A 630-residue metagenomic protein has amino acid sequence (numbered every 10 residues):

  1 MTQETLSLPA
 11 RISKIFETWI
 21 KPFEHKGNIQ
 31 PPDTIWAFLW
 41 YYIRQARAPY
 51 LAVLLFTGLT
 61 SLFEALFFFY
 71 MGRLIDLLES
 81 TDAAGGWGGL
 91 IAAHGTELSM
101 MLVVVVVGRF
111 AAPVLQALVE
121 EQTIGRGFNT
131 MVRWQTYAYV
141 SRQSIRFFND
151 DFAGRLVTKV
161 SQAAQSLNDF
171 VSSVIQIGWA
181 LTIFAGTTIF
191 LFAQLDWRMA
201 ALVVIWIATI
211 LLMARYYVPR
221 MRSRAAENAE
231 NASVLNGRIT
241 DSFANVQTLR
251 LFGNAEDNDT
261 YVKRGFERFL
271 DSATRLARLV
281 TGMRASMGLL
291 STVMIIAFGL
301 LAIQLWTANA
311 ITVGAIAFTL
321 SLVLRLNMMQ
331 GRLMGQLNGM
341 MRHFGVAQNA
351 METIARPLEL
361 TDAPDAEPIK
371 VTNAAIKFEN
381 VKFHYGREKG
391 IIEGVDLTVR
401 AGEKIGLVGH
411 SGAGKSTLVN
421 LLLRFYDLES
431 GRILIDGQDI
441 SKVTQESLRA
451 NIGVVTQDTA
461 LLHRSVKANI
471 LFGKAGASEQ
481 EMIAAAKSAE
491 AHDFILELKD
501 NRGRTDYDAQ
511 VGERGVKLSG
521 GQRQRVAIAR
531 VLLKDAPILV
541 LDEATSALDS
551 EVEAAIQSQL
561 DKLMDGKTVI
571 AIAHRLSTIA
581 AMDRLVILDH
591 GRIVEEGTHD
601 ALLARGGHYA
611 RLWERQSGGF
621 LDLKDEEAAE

Functional and structural regions predicted by a protein language model:
M1-E64, E79-M101, Q116-I124, A138 (+8 more regions): Membrane-integrated ABC transporters
I35, Q116-E121, T136-G186, A244: Juxtamembrane loop-to-helix connectors within ABC transporter transmembrane domains
Q45, P49-L59, G108, Q176-E227 (+2 more regions): Transmembrane helices of ABC transporter permease
A48-R73, L98, L102, E120-E121 (+5 more regions): Alpha-helical segments in transporter systems
M101-P113, I207-M213, V280-I295, L300 (+1 more regions): Hydrophobic alpha-helical segments in the permease module
D151-G154, E227-R275, A347-E352, D365-E367: Loop segments that connect adjacent transmembrane helices in multi-pass transporters
N254, R278, L326-A355: Cytosolic ends of transmembrane helices, especially the final helix of ABC transmembrane type-1 domains
I369-E630: ABC-type nucleotide-binding domain
